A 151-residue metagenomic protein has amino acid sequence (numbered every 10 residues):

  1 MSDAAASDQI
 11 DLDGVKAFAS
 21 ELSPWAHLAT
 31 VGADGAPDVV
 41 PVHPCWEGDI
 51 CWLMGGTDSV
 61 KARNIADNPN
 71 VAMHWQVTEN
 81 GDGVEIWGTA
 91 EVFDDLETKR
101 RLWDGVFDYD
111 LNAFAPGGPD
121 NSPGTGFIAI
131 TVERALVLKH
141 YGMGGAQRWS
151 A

Functional and structural regions predicted by a protein language model:
M1-W25: Extreme N-terminal tail/first-helix region
S2-I10, D82-A151: Charged, gly/pro-rich active-site loop segments
I10, V15, I50, D58 (+2 more regions): Catalytic cores of transferase enzymes with a strong primary signal for eukaryotic protein kinases
A17-F18, H43, R63, G118-D120: Short secondary-structure boundary/capping segments
A19-E21, A66-D67, F107: Alpha-helix boundary recognition
S23-T57, R63-I65, V71-Q76, V84-I86: Short beta-strand segments
S59-K61, G144-G145: Short, surface-exposed beta-strand-loop junctions and turns on beta-sheet-rich folds
E79: AMP-binding (ANL) adenylation modules
